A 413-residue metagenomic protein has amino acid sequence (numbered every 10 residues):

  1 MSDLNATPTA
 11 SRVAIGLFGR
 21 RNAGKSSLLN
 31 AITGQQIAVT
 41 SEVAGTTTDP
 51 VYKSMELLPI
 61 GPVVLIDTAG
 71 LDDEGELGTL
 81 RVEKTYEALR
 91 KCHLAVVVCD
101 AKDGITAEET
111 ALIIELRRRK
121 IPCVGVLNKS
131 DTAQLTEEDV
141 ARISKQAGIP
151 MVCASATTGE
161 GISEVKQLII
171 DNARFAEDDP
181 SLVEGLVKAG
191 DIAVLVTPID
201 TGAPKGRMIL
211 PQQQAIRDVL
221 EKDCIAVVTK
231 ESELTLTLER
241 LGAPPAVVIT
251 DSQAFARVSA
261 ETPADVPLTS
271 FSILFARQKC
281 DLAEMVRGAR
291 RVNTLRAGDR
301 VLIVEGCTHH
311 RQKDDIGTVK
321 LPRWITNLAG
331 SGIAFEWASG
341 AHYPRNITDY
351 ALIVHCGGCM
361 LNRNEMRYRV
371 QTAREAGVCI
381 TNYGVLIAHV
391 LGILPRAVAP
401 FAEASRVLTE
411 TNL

Functional and structural regions predicted by a protein language model:
M1-T79, E87-A88: Conserved G1/Walker A P-loop phosphate-binding module
G24-S27, A31, L195, G202-V219 (+1 more regions): Short, charged N-terminal beta->alpha structural module
K53-G61, L80-M151, S181, G185 (+4 more regions): Conserved C-terminal guanine-recognition region of P-loop GTPase G domains, centered on the G4
T68, C99-K102, I121-E137, V152-G161 (+8 more regions): G-domain G4 guanine-recognition motif of GTPases
C92, P245, Y350: An anion/phosphate-binding loop that grips the pyrophosphate of nucleotide cofactors and donors
I121-V124, K129-G185, I192-V194, D223-S232 (+6 more regions): Canonical P-loop GTPase G-domain recognition
R277-G332, A338-H342, I347: Redox- and metal-dependent alpha/beta enzyme cores, enriched for Fe-S-associated oxidoreductases and cofactor-handling
A297, K320, N327-L328, A351-L413: C-terminal functional extensions of proteins
